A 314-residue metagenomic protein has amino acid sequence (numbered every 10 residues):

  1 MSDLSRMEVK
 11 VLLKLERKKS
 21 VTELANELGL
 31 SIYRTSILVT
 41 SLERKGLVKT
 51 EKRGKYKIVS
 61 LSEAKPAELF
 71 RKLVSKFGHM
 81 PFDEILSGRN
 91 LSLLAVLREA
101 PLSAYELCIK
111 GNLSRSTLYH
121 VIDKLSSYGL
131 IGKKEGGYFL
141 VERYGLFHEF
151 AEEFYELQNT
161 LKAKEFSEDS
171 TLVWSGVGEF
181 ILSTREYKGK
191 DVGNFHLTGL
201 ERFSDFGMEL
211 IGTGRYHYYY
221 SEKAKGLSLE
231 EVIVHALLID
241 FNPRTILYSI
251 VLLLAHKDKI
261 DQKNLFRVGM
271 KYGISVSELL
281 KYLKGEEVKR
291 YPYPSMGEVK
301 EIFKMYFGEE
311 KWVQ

Functional and structural regions predicted by a protein language model:
L15-S20, R98-S103: Short capping segments at the starts of secondary-structure elements
E23-G29, L93, S103-N112: A short acidic, leucine-rich amphipathic alpha-helix
L30-R44, N112-S127: Short amphipathic alpha-helical interaction segments
E43-R53, S126-G136: A short, conserved structural fragment
K52-I58, E63-K65, K134-G145: Short, Lys/Arg-rich nucleic-acid/phosphate-binding segment
K65-N90, Y144-G176: Short, amphipathic alpha-helical interaction segments positioned at domain boundaries
L157-V232: Short gly/ser-rich loop at a beta-strand->alpha-helix junction or flexible surface loop bordering the NTP-binding
T213-Q314: Hydrophobic alpha-helical interaction segments
